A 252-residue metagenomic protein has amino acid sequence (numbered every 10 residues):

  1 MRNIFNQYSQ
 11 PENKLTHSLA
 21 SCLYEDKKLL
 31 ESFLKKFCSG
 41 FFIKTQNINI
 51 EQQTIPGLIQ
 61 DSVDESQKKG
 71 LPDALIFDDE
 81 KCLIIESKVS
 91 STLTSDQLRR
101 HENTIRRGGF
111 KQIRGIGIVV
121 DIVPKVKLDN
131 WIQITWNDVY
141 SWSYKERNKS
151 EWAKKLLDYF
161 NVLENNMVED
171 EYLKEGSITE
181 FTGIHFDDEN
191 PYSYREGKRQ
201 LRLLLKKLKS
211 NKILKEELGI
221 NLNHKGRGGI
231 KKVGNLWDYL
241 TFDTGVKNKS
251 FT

Functional and structural regions predicted by a protein language model:
M1-T252: Charged, terminal alpha-helix-loop-beta segments that serve as non-catalytic nucleic-acid engagement and/or assembly
